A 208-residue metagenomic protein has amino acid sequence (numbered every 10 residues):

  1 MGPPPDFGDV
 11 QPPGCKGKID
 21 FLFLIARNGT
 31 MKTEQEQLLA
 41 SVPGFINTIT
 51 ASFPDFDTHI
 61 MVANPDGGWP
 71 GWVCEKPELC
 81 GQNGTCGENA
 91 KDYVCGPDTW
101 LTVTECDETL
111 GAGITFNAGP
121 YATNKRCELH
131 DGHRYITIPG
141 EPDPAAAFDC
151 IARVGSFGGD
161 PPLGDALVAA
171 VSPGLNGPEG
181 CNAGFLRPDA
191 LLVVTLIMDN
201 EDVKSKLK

Functional and structural regions predicted by a protein language model:
G2-K208: Divalent cation-coordinating acidic motifs and surrounding scaffolds that mediate Ca2+/Mg2+/Mn2+/Zn2+-dependent binding
